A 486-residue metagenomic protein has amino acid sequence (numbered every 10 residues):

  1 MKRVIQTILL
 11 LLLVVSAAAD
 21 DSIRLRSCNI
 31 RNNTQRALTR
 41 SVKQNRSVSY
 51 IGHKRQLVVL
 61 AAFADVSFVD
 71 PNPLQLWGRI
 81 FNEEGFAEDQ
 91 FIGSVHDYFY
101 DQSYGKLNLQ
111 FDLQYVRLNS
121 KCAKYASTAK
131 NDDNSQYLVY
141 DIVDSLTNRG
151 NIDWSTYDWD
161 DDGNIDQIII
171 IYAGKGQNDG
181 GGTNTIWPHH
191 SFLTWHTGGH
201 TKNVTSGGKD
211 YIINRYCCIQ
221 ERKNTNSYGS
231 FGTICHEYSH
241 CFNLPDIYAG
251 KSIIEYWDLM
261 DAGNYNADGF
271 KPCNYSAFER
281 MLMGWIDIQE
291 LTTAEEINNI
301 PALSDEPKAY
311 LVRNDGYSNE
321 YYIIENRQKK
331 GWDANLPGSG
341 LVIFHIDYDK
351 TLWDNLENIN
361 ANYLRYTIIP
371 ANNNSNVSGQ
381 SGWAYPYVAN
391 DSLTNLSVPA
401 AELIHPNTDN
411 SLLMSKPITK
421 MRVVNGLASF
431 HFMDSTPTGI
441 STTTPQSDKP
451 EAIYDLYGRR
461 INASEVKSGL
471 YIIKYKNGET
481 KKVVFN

Functional and structural regions predicted by a protein language model:
K2-L10: Sec-dependent signal peptide recognition, specifically the positively charged N-region followed immediately by
L10-A18: Hydrophobic h-region of N-terminal signal peptides that target proteins for export in Gram-negative bacteria
A19, L470-N486: C-terminal tail/sorting-segment detector
D20-I80: Primarily auto-inhibitory N-terminal propeptides
N45-V48, S94-G208: Active-site-proximal segments of metallohydrolase catalytic domains
Y98, Q167-I169, A173-L336, D347-D349: Extracellular hydrolytic enzyme modules, especially secreted metalloproteases of the metzincin/thermolysin-like class
L303-S435: Extracellular low-complexity, Gly/Ser/Thr-rich intrinsically disordered linkers and protease-sensitive activation/hinge
F432-Y457: Residue-level detector of functionally pivotal "anchor" positions at catalytic/ligand-binding pockets or at interdomain
